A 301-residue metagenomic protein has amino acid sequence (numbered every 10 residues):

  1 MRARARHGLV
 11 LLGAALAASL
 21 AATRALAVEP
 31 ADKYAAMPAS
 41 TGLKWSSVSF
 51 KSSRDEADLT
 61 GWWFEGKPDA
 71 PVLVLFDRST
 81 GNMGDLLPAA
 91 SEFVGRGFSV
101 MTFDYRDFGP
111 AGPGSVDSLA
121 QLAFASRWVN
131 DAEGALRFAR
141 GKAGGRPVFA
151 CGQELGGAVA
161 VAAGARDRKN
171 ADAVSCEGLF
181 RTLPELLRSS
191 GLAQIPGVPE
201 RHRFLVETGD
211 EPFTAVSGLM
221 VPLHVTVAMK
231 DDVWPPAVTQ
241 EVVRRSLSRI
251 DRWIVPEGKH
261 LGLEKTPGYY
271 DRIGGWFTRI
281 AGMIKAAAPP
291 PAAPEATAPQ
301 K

Functional and structural regions predicted by a protein language model:
A18-K51, L59-W62, P291-P294, K301: An N-terminal hydrophobic leader/cap segment in hydrolases
S79-E92, Y105: The serine-hydrolase catalytic nucleophile loop
E92-S115: Conserved alpha/beta-hydrolase
Q121-K142: Alpha/beta-hydrolase active-site loop
V161-T208, A215, G262: Hydrolase active-site cap/lid region
L219, V225-V227, D231: Short beta-strand/loop motif that positions the catalytic acidic residue of the alpha/beta-hydrolase fold
D232-V238: Conserved alpha/beta-hydrolase "acid-adjacent" motif
G258-G268: Catalytic histidine-centered segment of alpha/beta-hydrolase-like enzymes
